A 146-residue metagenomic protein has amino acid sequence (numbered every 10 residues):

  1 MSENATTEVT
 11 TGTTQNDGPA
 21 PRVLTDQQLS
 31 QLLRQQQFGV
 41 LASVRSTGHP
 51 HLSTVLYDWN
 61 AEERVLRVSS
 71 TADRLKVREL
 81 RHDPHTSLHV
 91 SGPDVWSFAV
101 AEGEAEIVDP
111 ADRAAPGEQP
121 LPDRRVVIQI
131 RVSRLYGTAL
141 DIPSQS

Functional and structural regions predicted by a protein language model:
S2-L24, G92-S146: Charged, gly/pro-rich active-site loop segments
T13-Q15, S30, A61-E62: A short, structure-level motif marking secondary-structure boundaries and short turns
L24-Q27, S70-D73: Charged, amphipathic alpha-helical segments
Q31-Q35: Short proline/glycine- and basic residue-enriched helix-capping loop/turn segments at helix->loop/beta transitions
Q36-A72, T86-L88: Short beta-strand segments
